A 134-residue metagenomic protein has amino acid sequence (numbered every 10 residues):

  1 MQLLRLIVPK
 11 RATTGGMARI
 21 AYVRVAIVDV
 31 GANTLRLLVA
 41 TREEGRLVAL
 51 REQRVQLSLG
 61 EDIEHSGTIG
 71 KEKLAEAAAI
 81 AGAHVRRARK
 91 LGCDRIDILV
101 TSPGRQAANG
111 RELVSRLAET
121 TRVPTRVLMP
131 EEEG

Functional and structural regions predicted by a protein language model:
Q2-A32, L38-G134: Nucleotide/phosphate-binding catalytic cleft detector across ATP-hydrolyzing and phosphate-transferring enzymes
